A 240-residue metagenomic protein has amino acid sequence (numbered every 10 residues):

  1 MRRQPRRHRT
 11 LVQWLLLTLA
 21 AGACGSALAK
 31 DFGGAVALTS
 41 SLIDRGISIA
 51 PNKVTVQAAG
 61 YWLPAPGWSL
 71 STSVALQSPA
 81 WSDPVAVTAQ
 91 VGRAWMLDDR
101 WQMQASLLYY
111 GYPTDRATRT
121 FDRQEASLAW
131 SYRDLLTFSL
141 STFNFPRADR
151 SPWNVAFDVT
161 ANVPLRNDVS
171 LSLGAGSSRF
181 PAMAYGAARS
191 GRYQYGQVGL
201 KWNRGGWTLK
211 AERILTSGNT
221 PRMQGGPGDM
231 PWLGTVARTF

Functional and structural regions predicted by a protein language model:
M1-G33, F240: Cleavable N-terminal export/targeting peptides
A29-P79: Short glycine/proline- and aromatic-enriched beta-strand/turn motifs that initiate or cap beta-hairpins
F32-G34, P66-T72, D98-A105, D134-L140 (+2 more regions): Repeated loop/turn-to-beta-strand initiation elements of outer-membrane beta-barrel proteins
L38-D44, V74-A80, Y109-P113, Y132-D134 (+5 more regions): Transmembrane beta-strands of outer-membrane beta-barrel pores
S40, W62-P64, R93-W95, W101 (+5 more regions): Residue-level signature of outer-membrane beta-barrel architecture
N52-V56, D83-V87, W101, T120-Q124 (+3 more regions): Residues that define the transmembrane beta-barrel architecture of outer-membrane proteins
R119-A184: Detector for outer-membrane/organellar transmembrane beta-barrel domains, recognizing the amphipathic beta-strand
V163, V198-T208, R213, G226-F240: Outer-membrane beta-barrel "beta-signal"
